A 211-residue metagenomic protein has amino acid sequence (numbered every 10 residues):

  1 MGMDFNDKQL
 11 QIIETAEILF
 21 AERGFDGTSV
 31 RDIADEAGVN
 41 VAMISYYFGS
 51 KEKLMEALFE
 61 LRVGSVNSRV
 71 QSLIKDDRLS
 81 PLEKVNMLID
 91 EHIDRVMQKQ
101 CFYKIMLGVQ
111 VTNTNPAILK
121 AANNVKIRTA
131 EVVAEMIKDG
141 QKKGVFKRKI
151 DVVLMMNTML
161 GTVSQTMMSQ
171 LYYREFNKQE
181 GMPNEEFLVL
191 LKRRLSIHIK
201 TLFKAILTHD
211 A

Functional and structural regions predicted by a protein language model:
M1-D7, A211: N-terminal intrinsically disordered/low-complexity leader segments
K8-E17, I33, L58-R62, V66 (+1 more regions): Generic hydrophobic, amphipathic alpha-helix propensity
Q11, L19-K53, A57: Helix-turn-helix
Y47-F48, G108-T114: Short helix-capping/turn signature of helix-turn-helix
M55, F59, V63, V85 (+3 more regions): Amphipathic, non-transmembrane alpha-helical scaffold segments
S72-F102, V152-M159: Hydrophobic alpha-helical connector segments
E91-D94, Q98, I127-K143, T158-A211: C-terminal peripheral helix-coil segments that are non-catalytic and often amphipathic
K120-V125, K142-T158: All-alpha amphipathic helical-bundle segments outside canonical DNA-binding/catalytic cores that form hydrophobic
